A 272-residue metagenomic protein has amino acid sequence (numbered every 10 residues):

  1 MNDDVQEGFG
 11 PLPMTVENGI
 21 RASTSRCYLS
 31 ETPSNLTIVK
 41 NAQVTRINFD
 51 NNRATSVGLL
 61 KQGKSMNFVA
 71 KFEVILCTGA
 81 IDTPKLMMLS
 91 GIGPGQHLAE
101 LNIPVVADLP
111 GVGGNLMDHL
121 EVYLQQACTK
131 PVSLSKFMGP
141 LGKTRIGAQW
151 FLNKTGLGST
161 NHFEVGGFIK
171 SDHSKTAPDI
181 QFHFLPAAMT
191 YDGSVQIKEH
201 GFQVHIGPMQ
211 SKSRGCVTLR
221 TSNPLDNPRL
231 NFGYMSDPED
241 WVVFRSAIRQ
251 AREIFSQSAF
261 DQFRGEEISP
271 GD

Functional and structural regions predicted by a protein language model:
M1, G10-L12, T129, G147-D272: FAD-dependent oxidoreductase catalytic-site/capping-region signature
M1-A54, L60-Q62, Y123-G147, P270-G271: Conserved redox-cofactor binding core of oxidoreductases
C27, I81-K85, G93, G111 (+3 more regions): Generic recognition of stable, solvent-exposed alpha-helical segments in well-folded globular domains
S34, K40-Q43, R53, P94 (+7 more regions): Residues that flank catalytic or metal-binding motifs in active/ligand-binding sites
N35, L89, L101, A247-Q250 (+1 more regions): Generic, well-ordered alpha-helical scaffold segments in large soluble proteins
T37-V39, P104-D108, H183: General small-molecule cofactor/ligand-binding pocket signal
I47, S56-Q149, G156-L157, S222: Glycine-rich loop(s) and the adjacent beta-strand/alpha-helix scaffold that form part
